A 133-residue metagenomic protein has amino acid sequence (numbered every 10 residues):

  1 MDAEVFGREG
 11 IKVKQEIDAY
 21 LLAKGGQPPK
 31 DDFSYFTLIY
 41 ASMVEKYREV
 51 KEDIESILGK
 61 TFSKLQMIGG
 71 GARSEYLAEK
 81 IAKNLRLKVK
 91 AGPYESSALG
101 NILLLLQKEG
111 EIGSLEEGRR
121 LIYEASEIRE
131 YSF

Functional and structural regions predicted by a protein language model:
M1-P93: Activation-segment/catalytic-loop signature of the eukaryotic protein kinase fold
G10-K14, L99, L115: Alpha-helix initiation and N-capping motif
Y47, L106-E111: Internal hydrophobic alpha-helix adjacent to the cofactor/substrate pocket in enzyme cavities
A72-R73, L103, G113: Short, flexible micro-motifs
A98-Q107: Short, small-residue alpha-helix embedded
G110-F133: Acidic, glycine/GT-rich loop-and beta-edge segments that sit at the periphery of enzyme/chaperone cores
